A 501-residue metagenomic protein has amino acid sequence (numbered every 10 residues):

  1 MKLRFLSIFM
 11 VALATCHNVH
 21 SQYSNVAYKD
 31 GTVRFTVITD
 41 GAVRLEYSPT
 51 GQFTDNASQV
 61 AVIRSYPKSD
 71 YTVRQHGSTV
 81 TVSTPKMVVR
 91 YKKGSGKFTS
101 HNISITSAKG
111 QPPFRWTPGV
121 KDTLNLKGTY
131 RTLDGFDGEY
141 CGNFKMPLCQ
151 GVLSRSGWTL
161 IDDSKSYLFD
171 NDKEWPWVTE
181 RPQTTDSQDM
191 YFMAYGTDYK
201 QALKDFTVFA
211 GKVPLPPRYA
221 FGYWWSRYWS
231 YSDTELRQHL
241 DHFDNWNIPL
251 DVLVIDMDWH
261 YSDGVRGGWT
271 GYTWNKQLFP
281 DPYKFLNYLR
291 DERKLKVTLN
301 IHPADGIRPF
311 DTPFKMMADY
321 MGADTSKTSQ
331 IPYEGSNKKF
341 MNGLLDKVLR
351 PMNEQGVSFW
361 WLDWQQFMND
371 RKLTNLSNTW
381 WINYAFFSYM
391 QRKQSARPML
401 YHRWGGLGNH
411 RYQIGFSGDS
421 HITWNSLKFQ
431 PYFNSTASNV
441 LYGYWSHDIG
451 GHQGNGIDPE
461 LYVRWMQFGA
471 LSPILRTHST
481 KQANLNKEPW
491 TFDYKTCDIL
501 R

Functional and structural regions predicted by a protein language model:
M1-Y23: Bacterial Sec-dependent N-terminal signal peptides
I38-G77: A low-complexity, Ser/Thr/Gly/Pro-enriched, surface-exposed linker/loop concept that marks segments flanking
T39, Y47, T84-K86, Y91-K93 (+11 more regions): Glycine-rich, histidine-containing beta strand-loop boundary motifs that form or position
R74-P217, R227-Y228, D233, L240-N245: Catalytic and substrate-binding clefts that recognize carbohydrates or anionic sugar/phosphate headgroups
R115, P249-I499: Aromatic- and carboxylate-enriched substrate-binding clefts and catalytic-loop regions of carbohydrate-active enzymes
C141-G142, V213-P216, A220, S226-F279: A conserved hydrophobic secondary-structure block that centers on an alpha-helix together with its immediately flanking
K212-S226, Y320-P332: N-terminal small/glycine-rich loop or linker at the start of catalytic domains across soluble metabolic enzymes
